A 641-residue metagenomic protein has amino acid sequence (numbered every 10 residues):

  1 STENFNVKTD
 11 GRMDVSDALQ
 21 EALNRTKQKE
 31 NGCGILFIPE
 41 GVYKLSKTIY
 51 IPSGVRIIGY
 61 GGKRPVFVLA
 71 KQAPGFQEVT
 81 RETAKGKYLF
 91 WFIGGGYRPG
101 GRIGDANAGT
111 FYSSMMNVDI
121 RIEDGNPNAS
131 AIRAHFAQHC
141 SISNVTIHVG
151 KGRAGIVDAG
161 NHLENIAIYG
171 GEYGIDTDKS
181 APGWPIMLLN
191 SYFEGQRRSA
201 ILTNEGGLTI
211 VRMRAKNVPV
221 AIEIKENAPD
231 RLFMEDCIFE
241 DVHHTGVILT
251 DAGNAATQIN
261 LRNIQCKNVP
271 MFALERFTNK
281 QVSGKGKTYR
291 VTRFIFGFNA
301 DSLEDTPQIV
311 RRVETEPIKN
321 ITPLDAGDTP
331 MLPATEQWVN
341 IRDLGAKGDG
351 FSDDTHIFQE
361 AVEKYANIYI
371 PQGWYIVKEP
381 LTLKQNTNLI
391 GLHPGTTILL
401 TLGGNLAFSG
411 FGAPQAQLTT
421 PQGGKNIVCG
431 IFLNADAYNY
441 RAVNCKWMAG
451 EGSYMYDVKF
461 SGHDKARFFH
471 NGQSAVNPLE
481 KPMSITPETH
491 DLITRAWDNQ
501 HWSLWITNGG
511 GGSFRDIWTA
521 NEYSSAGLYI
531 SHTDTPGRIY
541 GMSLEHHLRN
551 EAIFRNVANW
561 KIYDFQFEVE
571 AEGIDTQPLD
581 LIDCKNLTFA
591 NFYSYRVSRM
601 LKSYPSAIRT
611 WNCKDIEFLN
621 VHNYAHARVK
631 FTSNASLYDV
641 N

Functional and structural regions predicted by a protein language model:
S1-N641: Extracellular/periplasmic carbohydrate-active domains that bind, remodel, or depolymerize complex polysaccharides
